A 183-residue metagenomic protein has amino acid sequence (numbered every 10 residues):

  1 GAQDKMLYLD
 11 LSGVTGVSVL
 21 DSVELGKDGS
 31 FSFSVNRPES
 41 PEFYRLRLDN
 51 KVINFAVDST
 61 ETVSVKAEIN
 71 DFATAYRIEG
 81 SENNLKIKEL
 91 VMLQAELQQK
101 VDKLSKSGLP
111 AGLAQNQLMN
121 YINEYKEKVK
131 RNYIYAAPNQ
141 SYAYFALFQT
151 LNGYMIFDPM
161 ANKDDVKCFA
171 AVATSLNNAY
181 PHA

Functional and structural regions predicted by a protein language model:
G1-A136: A non-transmembrane, solvent-exposed segment enriched in polar/low-complexity residues
N116-Q117, M155-D165: Short coil/turn connectors between adjacent alpha-helices in alpha-solenoid helical repeat scaffolds
R131-N139, A179-H182: Flexible helix-coil transition and linker loops at the boundaries of alpha-helical arrays
P138-M155: Amphipathic alpha-helical repeat scaffolds of TPR domains
S141-Y142, D164-C168: Residues within HEAT/ARM-like alpha-solenoid scaffolds
V166-A183: N-proximal helix/coil linker or "cap" segments that precede and/or mark the start of modular domains
